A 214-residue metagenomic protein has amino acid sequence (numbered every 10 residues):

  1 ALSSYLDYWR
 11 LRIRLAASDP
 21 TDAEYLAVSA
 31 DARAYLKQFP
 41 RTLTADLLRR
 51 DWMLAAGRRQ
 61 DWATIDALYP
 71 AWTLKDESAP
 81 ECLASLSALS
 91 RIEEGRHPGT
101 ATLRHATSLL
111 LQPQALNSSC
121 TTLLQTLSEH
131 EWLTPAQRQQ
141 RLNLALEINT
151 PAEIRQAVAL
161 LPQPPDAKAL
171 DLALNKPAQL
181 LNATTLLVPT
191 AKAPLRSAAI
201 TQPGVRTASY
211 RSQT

Functional and structural regions predicted by a protein language model:
A1-T214: Alpha-helical solenoid repeat scaffolds
